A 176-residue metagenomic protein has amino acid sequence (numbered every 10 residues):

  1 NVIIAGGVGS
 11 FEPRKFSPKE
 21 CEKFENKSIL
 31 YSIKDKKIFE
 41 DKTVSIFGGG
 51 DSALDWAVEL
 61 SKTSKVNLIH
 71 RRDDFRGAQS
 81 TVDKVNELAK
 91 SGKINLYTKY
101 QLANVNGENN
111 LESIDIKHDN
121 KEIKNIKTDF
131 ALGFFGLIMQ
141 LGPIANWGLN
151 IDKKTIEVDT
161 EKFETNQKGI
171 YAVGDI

Functional and structural regions predicted by a protein language model:
N1-E25: Glycine/serine-rich phosphate-binding loop and adjoining beta1-alpha1 elements at the start of nucleotide-handling
V2-I4, S10, S61-T160: A Rossmann-like FAD-binding core segment of flavoenzymes
S17-E40, F134-I176: FAD-site-proximal beta/loop scaffold in flavoenzymes
N26-S32, K42, L68, K93-T98: Rossmann-fold dehydrogenase core element
G48-G50: Glycine-rich Rossmann-fold phosphate-binding loop(s) that bind the pyrophosphate of adenine dinucleotide cofactors
A53: N-terminal Rossmann-fold NAD(P) dinucleotide-binding loop
W56-L60: Aromatic pocket-lining residues of Rossmann-like dinucleotide-binding sites
